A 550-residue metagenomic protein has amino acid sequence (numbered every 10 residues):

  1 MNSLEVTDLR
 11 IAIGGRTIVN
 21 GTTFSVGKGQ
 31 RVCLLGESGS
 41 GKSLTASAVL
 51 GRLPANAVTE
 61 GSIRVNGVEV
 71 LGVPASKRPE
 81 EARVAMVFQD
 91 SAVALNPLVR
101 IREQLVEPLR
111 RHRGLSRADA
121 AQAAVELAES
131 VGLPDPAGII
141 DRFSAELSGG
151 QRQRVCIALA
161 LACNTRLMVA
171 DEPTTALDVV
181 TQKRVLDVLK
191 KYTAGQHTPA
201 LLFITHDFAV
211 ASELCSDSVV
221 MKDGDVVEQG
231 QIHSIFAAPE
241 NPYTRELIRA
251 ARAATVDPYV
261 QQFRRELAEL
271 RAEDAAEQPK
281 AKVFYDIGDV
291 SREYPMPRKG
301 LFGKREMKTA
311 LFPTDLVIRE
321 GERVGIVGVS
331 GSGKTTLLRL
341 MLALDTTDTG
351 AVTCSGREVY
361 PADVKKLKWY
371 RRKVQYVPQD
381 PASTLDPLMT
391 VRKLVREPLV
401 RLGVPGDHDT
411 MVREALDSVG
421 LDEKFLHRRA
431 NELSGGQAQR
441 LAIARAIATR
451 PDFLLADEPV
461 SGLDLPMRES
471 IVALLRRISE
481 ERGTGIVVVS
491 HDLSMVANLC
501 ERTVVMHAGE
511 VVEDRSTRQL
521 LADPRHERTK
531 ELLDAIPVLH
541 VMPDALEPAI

Functional and structural regions predicted by a protein language model:
L50, L342: Helix-to-loop junction immediately C-terminal to a conserved catalytic motif
V58-L71, G350-V359: Conserved ABC transporter NBD signature motif
E69-A85, E103, R111, S234-P239 (+5 more regions): ABC ATPase NBD coupling module
D119-G138, D407-K424, D534: Conserved ABC ATPase "signature" region
F143-L147, Q151, R429-L433, Q437: Conserved ABC ATPase signature
V226-G230, A238, D514-R515: ABC ATPase "signature
